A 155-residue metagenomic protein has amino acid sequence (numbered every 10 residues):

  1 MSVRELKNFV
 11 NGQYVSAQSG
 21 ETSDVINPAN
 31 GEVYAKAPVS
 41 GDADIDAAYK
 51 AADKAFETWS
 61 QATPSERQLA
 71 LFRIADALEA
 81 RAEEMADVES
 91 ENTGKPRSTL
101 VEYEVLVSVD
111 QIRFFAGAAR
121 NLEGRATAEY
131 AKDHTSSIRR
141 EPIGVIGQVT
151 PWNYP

Functional and structural regions predicted by a protein language model:
M1-A29: Hydrophobic face of amphipathic alpha-helices that form TPR/SEL1-like repeat modules and related alpha-solenoid
R4, N8, S23, S40 (+4 more regions): Residues at the start of alpha-helices and the adjacent loop-to-helix junctions
N8, S16, S90, R113 (+3 more regions): Short glycine- and Lys/Arg-enriched binding-loop motifs that mark or flank ligand-binding interfaces
G12, G20, G31, G94 (+4 more regions): Glycine-centered flexibility sites
A17, V25, T99, L122 (+2 more regions): Basic, gly/Ser/Thr/Pro-rich low-complexity segments located predominantly at protein N termini
E32-L122: Glycine-rich loop-to-alpha-helix module at the N-terminal edge of alpha/beta enzyme cores
R125-P155: Conserved small-residue-rich beta-alpha loop and adjacent elements that most often cradle the phosphate/pyrophosphate
